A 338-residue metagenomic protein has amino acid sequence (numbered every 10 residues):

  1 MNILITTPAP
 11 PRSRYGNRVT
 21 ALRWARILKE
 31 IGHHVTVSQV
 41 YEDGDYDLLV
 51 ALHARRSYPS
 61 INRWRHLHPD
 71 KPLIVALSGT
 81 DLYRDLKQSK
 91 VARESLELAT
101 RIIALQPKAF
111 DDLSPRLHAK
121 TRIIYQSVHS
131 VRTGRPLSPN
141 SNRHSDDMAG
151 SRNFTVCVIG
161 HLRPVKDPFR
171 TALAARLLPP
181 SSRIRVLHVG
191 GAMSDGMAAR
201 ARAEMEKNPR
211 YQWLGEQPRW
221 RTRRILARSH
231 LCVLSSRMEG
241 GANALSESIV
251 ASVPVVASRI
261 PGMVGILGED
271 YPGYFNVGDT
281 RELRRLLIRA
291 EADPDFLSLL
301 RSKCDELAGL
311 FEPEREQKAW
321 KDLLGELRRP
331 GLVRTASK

Functional and structural regions predicted by a protein language model:
G16, A292-R328: A charged, aromatic-enriched C-terminal amphipathic alpha-helix characteristic of glycosyltransferases across folds
L96, E216-Q217, R224-S229: Short alpha-helical donor nucleotide-sugar binding micro-motif in glycosyltransferases
A99-V131: A short, active-site helix/loop in glycosyltransferases that binds the activated sugar's phosphate group
M148-K166, A172-R176, V186-V189: Conserved donor-binding/catalytic core segment of Leloir-type glycosyltransferases
R185-A199, W213-E216: Glycosyltransferase donor-sugar binding loop
R237: Aromatic "clamp/platform" in nucleotide-sugar-dependent glycosyltransferases that forms part of the donor/acceptor
P254-A257, V264: Short hydrophobic beta-strand element within catalytic cores of glycosyltransferases and related nucleotide-activated
E269-T280, R289-D295: Conserved acidic donor-binding segment of nucleotide-sugar-dependent glycosyltransferases
